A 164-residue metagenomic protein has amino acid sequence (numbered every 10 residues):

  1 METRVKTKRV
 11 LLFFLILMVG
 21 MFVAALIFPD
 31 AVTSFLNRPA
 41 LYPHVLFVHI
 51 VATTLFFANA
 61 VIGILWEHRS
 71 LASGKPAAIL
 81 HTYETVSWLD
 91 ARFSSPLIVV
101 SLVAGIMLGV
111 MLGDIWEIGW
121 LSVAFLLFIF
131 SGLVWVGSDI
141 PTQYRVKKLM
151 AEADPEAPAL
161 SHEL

Functional and structural regions predicted by a protein language model:
M1-L164: Polytopic transmembrane helical bundles with strong interfacial aromatic enrichment
